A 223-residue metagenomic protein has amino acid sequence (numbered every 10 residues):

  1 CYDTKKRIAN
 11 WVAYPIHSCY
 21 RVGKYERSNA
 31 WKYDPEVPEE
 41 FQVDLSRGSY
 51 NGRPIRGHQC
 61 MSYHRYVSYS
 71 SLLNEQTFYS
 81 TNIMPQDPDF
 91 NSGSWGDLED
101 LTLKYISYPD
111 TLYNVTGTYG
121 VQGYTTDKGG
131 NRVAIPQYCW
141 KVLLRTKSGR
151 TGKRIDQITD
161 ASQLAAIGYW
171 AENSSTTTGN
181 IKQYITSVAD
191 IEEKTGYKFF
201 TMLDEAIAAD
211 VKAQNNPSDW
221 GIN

Functional and structural regions predicted by a protein language model:
C1-Q59: Short, His- and charge-rich active-site/binding loops that engage polyanionic ligands
E39-N223: Domain-level detector of nuclease and nuclease-like folds in predominantly extracellular/periplasmic contexts
